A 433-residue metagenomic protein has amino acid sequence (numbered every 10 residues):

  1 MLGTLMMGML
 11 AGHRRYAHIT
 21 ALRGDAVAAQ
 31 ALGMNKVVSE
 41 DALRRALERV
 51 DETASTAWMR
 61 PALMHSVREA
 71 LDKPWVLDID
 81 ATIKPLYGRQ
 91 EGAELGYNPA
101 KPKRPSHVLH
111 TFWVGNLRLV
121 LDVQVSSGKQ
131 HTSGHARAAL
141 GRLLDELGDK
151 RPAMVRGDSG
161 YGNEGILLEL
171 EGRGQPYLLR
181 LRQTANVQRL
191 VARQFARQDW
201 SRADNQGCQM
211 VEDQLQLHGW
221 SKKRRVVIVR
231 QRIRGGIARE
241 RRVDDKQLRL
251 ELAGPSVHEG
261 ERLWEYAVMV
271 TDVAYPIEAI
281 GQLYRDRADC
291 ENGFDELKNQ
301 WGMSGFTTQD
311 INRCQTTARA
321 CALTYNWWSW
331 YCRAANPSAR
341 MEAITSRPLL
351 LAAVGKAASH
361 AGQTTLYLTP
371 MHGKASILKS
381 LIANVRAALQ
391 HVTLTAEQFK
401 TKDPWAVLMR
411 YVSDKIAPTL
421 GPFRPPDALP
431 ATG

Functional and structural regions predicted by a protein language model:
T4-L5, I19, S39, L43 (+9 more regions): Short, conserved catalytic/metal-binding motifs centered on acidic residues
Y16-A31: DNA-recognition alpha helix
I19, Q209, I277-A320, T324-W328: Short amphipathic alpha-helical "interface-anchor" segments enriched in bulky aromatics
K36, E40-T111: Active-site-proximal, Lys/Arg-enriched surface segment that forms a nucleic-acid-binding/basic interface patch
N98-G148, E265: Electropositive, glycine- and tryptophan-enriched low-complexity nucleic-acid-binding patches
Q130-N186: Domain-level cores of phosphate- or acyl-group-handling catalytic modules
P176-N292, L297-N299, A387-G433: An anionic, glycine-rich sequence signature occurring as long contiguous blocks
W327-G433: A short, flexible helix-boundary coil/loop motif
